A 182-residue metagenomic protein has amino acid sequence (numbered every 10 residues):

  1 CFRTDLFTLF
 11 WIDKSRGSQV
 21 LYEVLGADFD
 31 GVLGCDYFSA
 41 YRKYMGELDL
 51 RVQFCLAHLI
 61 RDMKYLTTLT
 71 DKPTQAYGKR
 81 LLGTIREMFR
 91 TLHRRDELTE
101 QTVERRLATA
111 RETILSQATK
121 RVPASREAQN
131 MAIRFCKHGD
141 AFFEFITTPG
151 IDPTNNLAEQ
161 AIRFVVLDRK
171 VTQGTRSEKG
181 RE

Functional and structural regions predicted by a protein language model:
C1-E182: Catalytic center-proximal scaffold of phosphoryl-transfer enzymes
